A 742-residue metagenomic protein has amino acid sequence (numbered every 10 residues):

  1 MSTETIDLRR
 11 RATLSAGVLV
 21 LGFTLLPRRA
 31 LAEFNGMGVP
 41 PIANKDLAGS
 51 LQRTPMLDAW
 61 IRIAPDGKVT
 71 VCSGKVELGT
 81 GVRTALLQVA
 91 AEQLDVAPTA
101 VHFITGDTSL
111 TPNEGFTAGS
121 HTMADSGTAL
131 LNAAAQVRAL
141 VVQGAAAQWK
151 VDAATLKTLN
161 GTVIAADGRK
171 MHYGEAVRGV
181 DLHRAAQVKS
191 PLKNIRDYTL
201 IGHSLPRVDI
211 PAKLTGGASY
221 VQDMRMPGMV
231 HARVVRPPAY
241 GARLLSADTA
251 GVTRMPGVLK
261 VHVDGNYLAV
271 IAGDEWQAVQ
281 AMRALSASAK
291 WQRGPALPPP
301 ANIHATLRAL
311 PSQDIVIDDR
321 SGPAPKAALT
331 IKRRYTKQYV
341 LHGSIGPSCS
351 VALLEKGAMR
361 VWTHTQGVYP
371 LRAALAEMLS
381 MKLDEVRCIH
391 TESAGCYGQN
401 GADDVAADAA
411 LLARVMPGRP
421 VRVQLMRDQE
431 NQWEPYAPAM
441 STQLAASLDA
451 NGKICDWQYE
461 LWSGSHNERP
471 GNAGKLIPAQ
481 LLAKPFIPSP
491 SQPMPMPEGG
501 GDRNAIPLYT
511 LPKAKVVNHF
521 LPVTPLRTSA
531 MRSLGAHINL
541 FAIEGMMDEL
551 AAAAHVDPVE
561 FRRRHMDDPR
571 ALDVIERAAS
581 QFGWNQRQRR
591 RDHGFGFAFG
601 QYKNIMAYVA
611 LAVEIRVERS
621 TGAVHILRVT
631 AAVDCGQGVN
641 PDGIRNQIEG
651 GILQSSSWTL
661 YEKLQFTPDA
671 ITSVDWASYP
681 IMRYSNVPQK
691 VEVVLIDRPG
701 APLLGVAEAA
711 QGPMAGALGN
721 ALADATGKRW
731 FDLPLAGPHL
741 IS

Functional and structural regions predicted by a protein language model:
S2-L26, L31-S742: Cofactor-binding beta-sheet edge motifs in enzyme active sites
